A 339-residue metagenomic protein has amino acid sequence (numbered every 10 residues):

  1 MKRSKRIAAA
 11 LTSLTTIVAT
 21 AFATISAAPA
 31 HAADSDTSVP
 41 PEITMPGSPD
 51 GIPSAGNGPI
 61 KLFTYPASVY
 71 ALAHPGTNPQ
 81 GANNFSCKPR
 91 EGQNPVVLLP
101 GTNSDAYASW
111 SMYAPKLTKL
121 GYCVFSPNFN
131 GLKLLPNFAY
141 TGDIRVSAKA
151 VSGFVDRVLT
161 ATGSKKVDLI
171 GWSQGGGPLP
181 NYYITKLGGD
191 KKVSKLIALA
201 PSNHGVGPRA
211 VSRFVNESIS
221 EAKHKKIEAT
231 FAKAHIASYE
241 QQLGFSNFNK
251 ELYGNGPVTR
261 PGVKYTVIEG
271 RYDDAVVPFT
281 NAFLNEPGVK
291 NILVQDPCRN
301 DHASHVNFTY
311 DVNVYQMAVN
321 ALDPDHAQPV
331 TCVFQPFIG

Functional and structural regions predicted by a protein language model:
K2-I17, A21-P115: Flexible, membrane-associating and regulatory peripheral segments of lipid-active enzymes
A30-P75, S86-C87, T160, R209-K233 (+2 more regions): Composition-driven, intrinsically disordered low-complexity tracts enriched in small residues
S38, S218, V258-G339: C-terminal catalytic-base region of ester-bond hydrolases, centering on the histidine of the charge-relay
P100, R145-L252: Serine-dependent carboxylesterase/thioesterase catalytic core of lipase-like alpha/beta-hydrolase/SGNH enzymes
G101-D105, P136-I144, A237-S238, H302-F308: Second-shell loop/turn segments in exported
N103, G131-K133, N203: Alpha/beta-hydrolase active-site loop signature
K116-L135: Conserved alpha/beta-hydrolase
